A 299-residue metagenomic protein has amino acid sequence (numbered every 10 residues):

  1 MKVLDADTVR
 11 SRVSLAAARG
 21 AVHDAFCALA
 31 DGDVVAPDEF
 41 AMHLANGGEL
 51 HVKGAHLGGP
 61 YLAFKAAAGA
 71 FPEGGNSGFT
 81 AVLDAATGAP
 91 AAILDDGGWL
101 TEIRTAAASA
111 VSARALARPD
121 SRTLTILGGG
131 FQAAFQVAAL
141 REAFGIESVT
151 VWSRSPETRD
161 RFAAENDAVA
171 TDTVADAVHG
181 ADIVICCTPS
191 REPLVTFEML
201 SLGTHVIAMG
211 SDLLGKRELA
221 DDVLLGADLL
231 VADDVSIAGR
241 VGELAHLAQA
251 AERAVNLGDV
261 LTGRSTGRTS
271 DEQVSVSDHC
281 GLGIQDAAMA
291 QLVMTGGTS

Functional and structural regions predicted by a protein language model:
M1-T101, A117-D120, G283-A287, M294: N-terminal ligand-binding/catalytic initiation module
L116-T123, G145, S201-L202: Short helix-loop-beta connector
L124-T125, S275: Conserved beta-strand elements of the Class I
G128-G130: Glycine-rich Rossmann-fold phosphate-binding loop(s) that bind the pyrophosphate of adenine dinucleotide cofactors
A133-A134: N-terminal Rossmann-fold NAD(P) dinucleotide-binding loop
E142-A164: NAD(P)-binding Rossmann-fold cofactor-contacting core
A168-H246: Rossmann-like adenosine-cofactor binding region
G215-S299: Adenosine-phosphate binding glycine-rich loop
